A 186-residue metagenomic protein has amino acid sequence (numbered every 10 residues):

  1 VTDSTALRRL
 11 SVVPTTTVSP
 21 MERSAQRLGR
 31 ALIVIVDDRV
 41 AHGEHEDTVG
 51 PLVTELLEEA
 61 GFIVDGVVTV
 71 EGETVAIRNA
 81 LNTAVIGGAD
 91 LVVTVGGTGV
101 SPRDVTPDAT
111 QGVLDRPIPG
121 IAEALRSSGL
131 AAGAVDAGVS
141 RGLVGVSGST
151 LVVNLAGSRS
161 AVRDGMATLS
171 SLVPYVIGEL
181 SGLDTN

Functional and structural regions predicted by a protein language model:
V1-L32, T54-E59, A80, D184-N186: SAM-dependent methyltransferases
S19-G72: Glycine-rich phosphate/diphosphate-binding loop of Rossmann-like nucleotide-binding domains
L28-G29, G87-A89, S147-T150: Short coil/turn connectors at secondary-structure junctions
V34-I35, T94-G96, S140, N154-A156: Short beta-strand segments
D38-R39, G97-V105, G157-S160: Short glycine-rich anion-binding loops that position phosphate/pyrophosphate groups of nucleotides and phosphorylated
E44-T48, N79, V105, D164-T168: Generic recognition of short, well-ordered alpha-helical segments
E58, V64-T94, G99-L114: N-terminal small/polar loop signature for handling phosphorylated ligands or for N-terminal nucleophile
T106-N186: Proline/glycine-rich low-complexity loops and linkers
